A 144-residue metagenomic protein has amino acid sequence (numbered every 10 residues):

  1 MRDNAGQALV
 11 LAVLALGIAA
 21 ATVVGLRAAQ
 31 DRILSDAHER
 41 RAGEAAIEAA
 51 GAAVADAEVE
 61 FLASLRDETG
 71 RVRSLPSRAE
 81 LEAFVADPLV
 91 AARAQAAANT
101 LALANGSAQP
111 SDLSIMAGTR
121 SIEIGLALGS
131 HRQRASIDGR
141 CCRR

Functional and structural regions predicted by a protein language model:
R2-D87: Alpha-helical assembly-interface signal, strongest on the long, hydrophobic N-terminal helix that forms
A37, V59, A63-R144: Short, conserved structural patches
